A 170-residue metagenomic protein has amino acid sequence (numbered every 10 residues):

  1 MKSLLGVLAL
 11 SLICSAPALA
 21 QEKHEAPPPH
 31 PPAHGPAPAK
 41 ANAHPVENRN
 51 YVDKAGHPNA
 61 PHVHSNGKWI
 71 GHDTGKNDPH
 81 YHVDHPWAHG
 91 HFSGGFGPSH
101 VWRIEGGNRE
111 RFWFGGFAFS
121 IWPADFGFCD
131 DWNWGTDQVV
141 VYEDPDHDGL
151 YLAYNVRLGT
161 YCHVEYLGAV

Functional and structural regions predicted by a protein language model:
M1-Y81: Extracytoplasmic low-complexity, disordered linker/stalk tracts in cell-surface/secreted proteins
D53-V170: Low-complexity segments
